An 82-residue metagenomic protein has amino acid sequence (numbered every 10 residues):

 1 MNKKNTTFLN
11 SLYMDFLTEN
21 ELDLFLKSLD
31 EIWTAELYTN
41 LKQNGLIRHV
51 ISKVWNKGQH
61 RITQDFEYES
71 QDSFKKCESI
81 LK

Functional and structural regions predicted by a protein language model:
M1-L81: Short S/T/G/P-rich N-terminal loop/turn motif that feeds into the first structured element of a domain
